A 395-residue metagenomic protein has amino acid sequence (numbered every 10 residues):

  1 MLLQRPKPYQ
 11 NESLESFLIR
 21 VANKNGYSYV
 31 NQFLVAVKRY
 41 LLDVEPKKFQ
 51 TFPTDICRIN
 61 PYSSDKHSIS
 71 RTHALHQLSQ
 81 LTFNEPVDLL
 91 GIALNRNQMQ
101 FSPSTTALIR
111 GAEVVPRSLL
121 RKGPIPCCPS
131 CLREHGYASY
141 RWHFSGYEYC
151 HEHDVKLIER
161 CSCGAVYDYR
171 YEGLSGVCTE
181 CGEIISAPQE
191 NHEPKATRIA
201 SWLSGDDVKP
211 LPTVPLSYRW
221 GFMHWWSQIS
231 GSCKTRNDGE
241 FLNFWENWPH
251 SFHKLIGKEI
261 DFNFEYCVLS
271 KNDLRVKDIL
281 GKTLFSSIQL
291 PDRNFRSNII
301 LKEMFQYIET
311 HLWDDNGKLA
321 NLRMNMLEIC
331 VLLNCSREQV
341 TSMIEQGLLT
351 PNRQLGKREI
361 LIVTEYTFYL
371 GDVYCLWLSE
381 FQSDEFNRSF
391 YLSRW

Functional and structural regions predicted by a protein language model:
M1-W395: Basic, alpha-helical nucleic-acid-binding regions used in initiation and control of genome expression
